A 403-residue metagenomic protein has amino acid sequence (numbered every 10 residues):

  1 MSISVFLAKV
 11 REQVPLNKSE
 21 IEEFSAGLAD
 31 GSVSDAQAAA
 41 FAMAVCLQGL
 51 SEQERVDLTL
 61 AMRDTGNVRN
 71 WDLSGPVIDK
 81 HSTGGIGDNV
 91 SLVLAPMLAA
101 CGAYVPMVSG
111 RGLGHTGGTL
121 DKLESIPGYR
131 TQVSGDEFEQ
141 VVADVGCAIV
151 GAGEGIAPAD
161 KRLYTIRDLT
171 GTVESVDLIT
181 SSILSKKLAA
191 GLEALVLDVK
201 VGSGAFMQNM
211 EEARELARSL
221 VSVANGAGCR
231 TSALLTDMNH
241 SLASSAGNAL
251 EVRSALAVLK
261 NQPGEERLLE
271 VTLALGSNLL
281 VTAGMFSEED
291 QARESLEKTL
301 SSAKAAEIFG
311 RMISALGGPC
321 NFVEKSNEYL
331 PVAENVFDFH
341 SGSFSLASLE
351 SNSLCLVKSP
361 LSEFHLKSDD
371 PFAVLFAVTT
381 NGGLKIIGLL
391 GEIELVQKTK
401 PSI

Functional and structural regions predicted by a protein language model:
M1-G87, I308-P319: Acidic, glycine/proline-rich low-complexity segments that act as flexible tails and inter-domain linkers
V5, N17-K18, L28, N70-L73 (+1 more regions): Well-ordered secondary-structure scaffolds
L47-Q48, V93-P106, K186-G191, G226-A227 (+1 more regions): Alpha-helix C-terminal capping segments
P76-A99, A103-H115: Glycine/serine-rich anion-binding loops at beta->alpha junctions that coordinate negatively charged ligand groups
D79, V105-S109, T131-S134, I149-A152 (+3 more regions): General beta-strand structural signal in soluble alpha/beta enzymes
K122-A148, R218-A224: A glycine-rich helix N-cap at a beta->alpha junction
A143-A190: Phosphate/diphosphate-binding glycine-rich loops and adjacent basic-rich segments that engage nucleotide
L184, L346-T399: Flexible active-site lid/hinge loop adjacent to a nucleotide/diphosphate and Mg2+-phosphate binding pocket
